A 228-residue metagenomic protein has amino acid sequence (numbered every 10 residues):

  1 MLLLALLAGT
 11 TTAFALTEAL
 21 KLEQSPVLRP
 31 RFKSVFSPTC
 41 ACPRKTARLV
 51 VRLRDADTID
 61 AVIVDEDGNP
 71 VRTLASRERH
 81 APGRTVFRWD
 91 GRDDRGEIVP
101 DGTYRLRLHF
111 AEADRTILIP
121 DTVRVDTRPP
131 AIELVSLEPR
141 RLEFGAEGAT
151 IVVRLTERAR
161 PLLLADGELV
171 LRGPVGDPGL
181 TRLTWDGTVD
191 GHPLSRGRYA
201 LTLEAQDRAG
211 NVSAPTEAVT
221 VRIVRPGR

Functional and structural regions predicted by a protein language model:
M1-A19: Hydrophobic membrane-insertion alpha-helices, especially the h-region of bacterial N-terminal signal peptides
L16-S34, A113-V135, N211-R228: Flexible, low-complexity linkers/stalks enriched in Thr/Pro that connect modular domains
P30-D55, E138-E157: Contiguous beta-strand segments within globular domains
D55-D60, E157-L162, T181: Short beta-strand/loop motifs in extracellular/secreted proteins, especially within beta-sandwich accessory domains
D60-V64, N69-P70, L162-L164, L169: Beta-strand signatures of extracellular beta-sandwich domains
P70-V99, E168-G197: Glycine-centered tight-turn motifs at strand-turn-strand junctions
L108-F110, L203-A205: Conserved structural position at the C-terminal beta-strand of extracellular beta-sandwich adhesion modules
